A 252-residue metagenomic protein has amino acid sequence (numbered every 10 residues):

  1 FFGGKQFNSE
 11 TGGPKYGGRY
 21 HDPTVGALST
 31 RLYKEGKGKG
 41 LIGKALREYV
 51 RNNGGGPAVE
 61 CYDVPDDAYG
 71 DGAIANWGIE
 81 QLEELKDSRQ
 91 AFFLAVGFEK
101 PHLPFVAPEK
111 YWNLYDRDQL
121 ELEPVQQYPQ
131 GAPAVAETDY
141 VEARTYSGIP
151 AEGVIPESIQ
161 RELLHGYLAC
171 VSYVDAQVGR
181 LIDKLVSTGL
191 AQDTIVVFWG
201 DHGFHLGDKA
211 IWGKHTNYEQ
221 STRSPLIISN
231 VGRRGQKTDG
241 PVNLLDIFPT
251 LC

Functional and structural regions predicted by a protein language model:
F1, T11-G12: His/Cys-centered metal/cofactor-coordination and adjacent catalytic loops
G3, W199, L244: Generic enzyme active-site microenvironment
S9-E10, S88: A short helix-loop
T24-N76, E80-Q90, A95-P241: Active-site-proximal cap/lid insertion segments
I247: Catalytic core of tubulin tyrosine ligase-like
